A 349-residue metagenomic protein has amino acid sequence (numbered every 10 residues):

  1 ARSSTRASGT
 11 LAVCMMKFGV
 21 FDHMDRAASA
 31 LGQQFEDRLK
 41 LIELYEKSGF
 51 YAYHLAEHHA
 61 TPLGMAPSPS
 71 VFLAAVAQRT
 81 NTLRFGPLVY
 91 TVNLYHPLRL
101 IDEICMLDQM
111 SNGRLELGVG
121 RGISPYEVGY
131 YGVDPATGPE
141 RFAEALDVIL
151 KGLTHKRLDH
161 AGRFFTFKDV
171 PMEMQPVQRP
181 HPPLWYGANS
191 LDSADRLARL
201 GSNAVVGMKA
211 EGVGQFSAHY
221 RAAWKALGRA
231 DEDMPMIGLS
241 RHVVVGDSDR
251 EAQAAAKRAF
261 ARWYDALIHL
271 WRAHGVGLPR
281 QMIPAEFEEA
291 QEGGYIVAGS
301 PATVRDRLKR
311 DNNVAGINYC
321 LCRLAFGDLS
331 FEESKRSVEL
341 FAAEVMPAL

Functional and structural regions predicted by a protein language model:
V13-A30, S124-E127, R163-P180, V276-G293: N-terminal small/glycine-rich loop or linker at the start of catalytic domains across soluble metabolic enzymes
V13-F85, R179-P182: N-terminal beta1-alpha1-beta2 module of alpha/beta enzyme domains
C14-M15, N93-L200, V213-A218, A222-E232: Internal, glycine-rich beta/alpha segment that forms the wall or movable "lid" of small-molecule/cofactor binding
F18, Y45, G49, E57 (+11 more regions): Conserved, mostly hydrophobic/aromatic
F18-D22, Y53-L55, F85-P87, L115-V119 (+4 more regions): Hydrophobic faces of well-ordered beta-strands that scaffold small-molecule active sites in alpha/beta enzyme cores
D22-E36, Y90-L98, Q178-A188, V244 (+1 more regions): Active-site mouth loops of central-metabolism enzymes
G32-L44, E103, A188-D195, T303-R310: Short, acidic/polar
G138-M172, V213-N318: An alpha-helical appendage that flanks or caps ligand/catalytic pockets
